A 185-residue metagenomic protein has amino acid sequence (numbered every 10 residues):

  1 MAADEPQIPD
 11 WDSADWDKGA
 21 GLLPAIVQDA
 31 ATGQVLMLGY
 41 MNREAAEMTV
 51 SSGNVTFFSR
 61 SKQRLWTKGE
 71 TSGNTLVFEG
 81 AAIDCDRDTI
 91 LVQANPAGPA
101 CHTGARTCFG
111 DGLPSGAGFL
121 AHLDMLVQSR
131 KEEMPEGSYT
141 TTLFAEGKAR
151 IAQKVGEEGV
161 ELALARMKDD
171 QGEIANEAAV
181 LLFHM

Functional and structural regions predicted by a protein language model:
M1-A178, L182-M185: Flexible "arm" and connector segments at domain edges
